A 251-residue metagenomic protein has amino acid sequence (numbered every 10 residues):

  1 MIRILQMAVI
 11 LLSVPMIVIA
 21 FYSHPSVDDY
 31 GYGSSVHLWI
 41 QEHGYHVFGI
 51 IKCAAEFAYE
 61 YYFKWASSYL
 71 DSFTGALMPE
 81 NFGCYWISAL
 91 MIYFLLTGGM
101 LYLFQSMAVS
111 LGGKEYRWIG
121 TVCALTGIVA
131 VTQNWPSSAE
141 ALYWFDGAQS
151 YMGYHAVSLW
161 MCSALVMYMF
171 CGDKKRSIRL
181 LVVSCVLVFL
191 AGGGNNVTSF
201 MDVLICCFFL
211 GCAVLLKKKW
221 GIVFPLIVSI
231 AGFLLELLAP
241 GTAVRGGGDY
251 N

Functional and structural regions predicted by a protein language model:
M1-I2, Y116-R117, K175-L180, L215-V228: Membrane-interfacial entry segments at the cytosolic side of transmembrane helices
M1-M16, R117-G120: Start-transfer (signal-anchor) and selected internal transmembrane alpha helices of multi-pass inner/ER membrane
V18-W86, I92, F145, N196-N251: Transmembrane catalytic cores of multi-pass membrane glycosyltransferases and polysaccharide-assembly enzymes
A20, L103-G112, N134, S163-D173 (+1 more regions): Structural signal for the C-terminal ends of transmembrane alpha-helices and the immediately following loop
L70, M91-G99, A148-M161, V203-L204: Membrane-embedded alpha-helical segments of multi-pass membrane proteins, especially the transmembrane helices
M91-V122, W160: Transmembrane-helix motifs of polytopic, lipid-linked glycan transferases
W118-M169, N195: Membrane-interface micro-motifs in multi-pass membrane enzymes
R179-N196, D202: Membrane-interface alpha helices of multi-pass inner-membrane proteins
